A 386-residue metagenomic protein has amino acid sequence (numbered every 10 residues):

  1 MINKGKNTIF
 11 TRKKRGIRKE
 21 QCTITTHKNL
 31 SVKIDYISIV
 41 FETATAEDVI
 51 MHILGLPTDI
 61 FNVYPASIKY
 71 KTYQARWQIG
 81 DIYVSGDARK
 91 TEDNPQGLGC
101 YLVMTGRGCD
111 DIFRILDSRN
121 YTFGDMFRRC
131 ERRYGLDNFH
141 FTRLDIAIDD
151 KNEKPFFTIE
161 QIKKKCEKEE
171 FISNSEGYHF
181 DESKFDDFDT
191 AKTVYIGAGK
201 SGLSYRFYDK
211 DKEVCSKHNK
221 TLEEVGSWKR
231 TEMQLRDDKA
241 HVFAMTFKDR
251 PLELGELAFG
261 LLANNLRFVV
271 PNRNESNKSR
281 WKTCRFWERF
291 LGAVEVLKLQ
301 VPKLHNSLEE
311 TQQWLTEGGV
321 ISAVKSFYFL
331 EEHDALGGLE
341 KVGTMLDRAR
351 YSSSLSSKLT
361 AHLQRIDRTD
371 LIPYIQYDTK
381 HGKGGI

Functional and structural regions predicted by a protein language model:
M1-N306, W314-I386: Structured, helix-rich domain cores that form ligand/interaction pockets
T311: Residues in the recognition helix of alpha-helical DNA-binding motifs
